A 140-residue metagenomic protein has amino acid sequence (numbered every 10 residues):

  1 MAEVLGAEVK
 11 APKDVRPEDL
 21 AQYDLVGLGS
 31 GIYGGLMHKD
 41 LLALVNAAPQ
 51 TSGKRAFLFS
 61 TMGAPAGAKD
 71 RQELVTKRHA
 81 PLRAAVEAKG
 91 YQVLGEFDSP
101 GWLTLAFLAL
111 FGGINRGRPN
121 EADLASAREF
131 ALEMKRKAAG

Functional and structural regions predicted by a protein language model:
E3-K10, Q22-L25, G29-G140: FMN-binding flavodoxin-like domain, especially the glycine-rich phosphate-binding loop
P12-V15: Conserved SAM/SAH-binding loop
E18-L20: Short conserved loop adjoining the S-adenosyl-L-methionine
